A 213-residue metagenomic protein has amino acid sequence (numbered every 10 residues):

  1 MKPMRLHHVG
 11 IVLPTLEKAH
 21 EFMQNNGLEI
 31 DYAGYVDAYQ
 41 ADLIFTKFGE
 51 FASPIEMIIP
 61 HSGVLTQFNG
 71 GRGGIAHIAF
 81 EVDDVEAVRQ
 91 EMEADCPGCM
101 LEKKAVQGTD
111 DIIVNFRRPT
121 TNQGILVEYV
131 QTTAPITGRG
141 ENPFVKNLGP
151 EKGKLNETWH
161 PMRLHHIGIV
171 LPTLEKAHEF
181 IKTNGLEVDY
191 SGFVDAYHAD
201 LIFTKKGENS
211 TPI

Functional and structural regions predicted by a protein language model:
K2, I44-K47, P54-E56, Q90-H160 (+2 more regions): Vicinal oxygen chelate
M4, V12-N26, R72-T121, V170-Y190 (+2 more regions): Vicinal oxygen chelate
L6-L13, M23, T46, S53-I58 (+6 more regions): Short, structured motif recognition centered on aromatic/hydrophobic residues
G10, L65, K154-N156: Short, recurring structural edge motifs at helix starts
A19-E21, D31, A52-I55, L65-T66 (+5 more regions): Short loop/beta submotifs within extracellular cysteine-rich repeat domains
N25-N26, Y32-G34, Q40-L43, T183 (+1 more regions): An N-terminus-focused feature that recognizes amino-terminal "leader" regions
Q67-G71: Short histidine-centered beta-strand/loop micro-motifs that create catalytic or ligand/metal-coordination sites
